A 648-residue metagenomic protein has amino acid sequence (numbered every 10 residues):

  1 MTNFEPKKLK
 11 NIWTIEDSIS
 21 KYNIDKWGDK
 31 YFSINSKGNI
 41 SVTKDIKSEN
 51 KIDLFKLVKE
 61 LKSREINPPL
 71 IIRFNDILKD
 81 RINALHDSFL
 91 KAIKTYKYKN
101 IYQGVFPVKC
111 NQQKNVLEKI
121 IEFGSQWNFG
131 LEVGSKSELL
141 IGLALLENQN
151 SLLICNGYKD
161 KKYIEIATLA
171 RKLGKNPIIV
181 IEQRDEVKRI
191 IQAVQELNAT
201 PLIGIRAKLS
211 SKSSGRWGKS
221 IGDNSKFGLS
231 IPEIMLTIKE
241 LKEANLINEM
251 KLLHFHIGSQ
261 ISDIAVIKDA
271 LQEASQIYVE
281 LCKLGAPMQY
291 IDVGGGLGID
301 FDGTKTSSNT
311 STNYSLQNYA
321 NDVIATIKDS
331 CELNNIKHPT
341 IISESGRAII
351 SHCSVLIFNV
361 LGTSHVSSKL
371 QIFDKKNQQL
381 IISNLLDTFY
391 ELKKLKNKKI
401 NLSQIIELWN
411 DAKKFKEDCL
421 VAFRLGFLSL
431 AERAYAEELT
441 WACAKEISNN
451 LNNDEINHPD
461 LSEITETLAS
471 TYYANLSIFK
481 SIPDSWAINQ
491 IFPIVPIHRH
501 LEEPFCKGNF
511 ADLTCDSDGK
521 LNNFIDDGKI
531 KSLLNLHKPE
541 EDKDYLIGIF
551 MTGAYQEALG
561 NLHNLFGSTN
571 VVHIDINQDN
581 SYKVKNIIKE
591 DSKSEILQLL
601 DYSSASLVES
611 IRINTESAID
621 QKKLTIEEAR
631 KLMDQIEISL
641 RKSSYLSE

Functional and structural regions predicted by a protein language model:
M1-N67, D575, K583, S594-I596 (+1 more regions): Conserved, well-structured core domains of diverse proteins
K21, D322, K328-E648: Charged (often Lys/Glu-rich) extended helix/loop segments that serve as interaction or gating elements
D29, I34-Q112: Low-complexity, highly charged intrinsically disordered N-terminal segments that act as targeting/localization
N39, K47, I77, N111-Q113 (+15 more regions): Short, glycine-/Ser/Thr-/acidic-enriched flexible segments
P68, I72, K94-K99, L284-M288 (+1 more regions): Flexible, glycine/charged-enriched surface loops at secondary-structure junctions
D76-A84, L236, E273, D322: A non-catalytic, amphipathic alpha-helix used as a structural packing/dimerization or gating element in enzyme scaffolds
K99-D292, L297-G303, N313-N318, T326 (+1 more regions): Active-site-proximal beta-alpha core segment in soluble small-molecule metabolic enzymes
S308-V323, I372: Helical (often loop-to-helix) elements that flank the catalytic cores of nucleotide-handling enzymes
